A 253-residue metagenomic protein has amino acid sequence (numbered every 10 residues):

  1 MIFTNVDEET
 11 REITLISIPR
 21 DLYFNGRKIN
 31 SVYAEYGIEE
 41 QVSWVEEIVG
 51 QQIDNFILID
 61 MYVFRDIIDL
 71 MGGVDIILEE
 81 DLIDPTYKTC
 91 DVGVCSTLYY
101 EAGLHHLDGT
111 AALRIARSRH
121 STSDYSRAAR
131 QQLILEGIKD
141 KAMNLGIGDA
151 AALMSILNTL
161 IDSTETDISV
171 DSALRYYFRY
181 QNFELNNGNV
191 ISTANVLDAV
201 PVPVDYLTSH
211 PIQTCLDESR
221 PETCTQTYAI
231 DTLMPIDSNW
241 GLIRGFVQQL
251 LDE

Functional and structural regions predicted by a protein language model:
M1-E253: Non-catalytic, solvent-exposed segments at the cell envelope interface
